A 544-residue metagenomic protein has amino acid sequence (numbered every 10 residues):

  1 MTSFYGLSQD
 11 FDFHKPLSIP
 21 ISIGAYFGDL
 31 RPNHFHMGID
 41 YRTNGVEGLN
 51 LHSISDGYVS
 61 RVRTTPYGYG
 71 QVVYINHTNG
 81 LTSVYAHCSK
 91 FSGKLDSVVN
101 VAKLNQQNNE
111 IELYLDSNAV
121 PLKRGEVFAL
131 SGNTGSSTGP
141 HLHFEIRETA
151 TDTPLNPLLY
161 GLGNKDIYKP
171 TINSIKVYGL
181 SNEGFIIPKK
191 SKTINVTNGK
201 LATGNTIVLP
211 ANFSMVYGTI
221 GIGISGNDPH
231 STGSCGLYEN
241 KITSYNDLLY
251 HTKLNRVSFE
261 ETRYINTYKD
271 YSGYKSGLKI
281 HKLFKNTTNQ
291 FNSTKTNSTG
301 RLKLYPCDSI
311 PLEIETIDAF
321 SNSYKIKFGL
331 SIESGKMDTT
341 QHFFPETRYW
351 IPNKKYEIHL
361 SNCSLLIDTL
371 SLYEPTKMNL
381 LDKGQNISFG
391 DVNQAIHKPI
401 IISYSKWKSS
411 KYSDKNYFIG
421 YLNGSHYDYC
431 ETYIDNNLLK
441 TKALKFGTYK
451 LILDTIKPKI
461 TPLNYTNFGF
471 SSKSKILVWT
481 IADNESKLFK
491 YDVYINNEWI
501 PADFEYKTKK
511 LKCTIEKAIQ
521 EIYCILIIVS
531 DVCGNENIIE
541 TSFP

Functional and structural regions predicted by a protein language model:
L7-T82, S89-F91, N109-N118, K123-R124 (+2 more regions): Surface-exposed, glycine-biased beta-strand/turn segments
T82-N118, F185, K190-A211, K241-K303 (+1 more regions): Exoplasmic/lumenal beta-rich domain surfaces
T197-I242, Q394-S403, G469-E485: Contiguous beta-strand segments within globular domains
G226, T316, I527-V529: Conserved structural position at the C-terminal beta-strand of extracellular beta-sandwich adhesion modules
K303-S309, A443-K445, I515-I522: Surface-exposed, short loops/turns at beta-strand junctions within beta-sandwich domains
I317-N322, S530-N535: Short, solvent-exposed loop/turn segments at the edges of extracellular beta-sandwich modules
D338-T340, P345-Y349, E374-F418: Proteolytic processing hotspots in large secreted/extracellular or virion-associated proteins and select intracellular
F344-I358, Q394, S409-N416, G420-I481 (+3 more regions): Proteolytic cleavage junctions
